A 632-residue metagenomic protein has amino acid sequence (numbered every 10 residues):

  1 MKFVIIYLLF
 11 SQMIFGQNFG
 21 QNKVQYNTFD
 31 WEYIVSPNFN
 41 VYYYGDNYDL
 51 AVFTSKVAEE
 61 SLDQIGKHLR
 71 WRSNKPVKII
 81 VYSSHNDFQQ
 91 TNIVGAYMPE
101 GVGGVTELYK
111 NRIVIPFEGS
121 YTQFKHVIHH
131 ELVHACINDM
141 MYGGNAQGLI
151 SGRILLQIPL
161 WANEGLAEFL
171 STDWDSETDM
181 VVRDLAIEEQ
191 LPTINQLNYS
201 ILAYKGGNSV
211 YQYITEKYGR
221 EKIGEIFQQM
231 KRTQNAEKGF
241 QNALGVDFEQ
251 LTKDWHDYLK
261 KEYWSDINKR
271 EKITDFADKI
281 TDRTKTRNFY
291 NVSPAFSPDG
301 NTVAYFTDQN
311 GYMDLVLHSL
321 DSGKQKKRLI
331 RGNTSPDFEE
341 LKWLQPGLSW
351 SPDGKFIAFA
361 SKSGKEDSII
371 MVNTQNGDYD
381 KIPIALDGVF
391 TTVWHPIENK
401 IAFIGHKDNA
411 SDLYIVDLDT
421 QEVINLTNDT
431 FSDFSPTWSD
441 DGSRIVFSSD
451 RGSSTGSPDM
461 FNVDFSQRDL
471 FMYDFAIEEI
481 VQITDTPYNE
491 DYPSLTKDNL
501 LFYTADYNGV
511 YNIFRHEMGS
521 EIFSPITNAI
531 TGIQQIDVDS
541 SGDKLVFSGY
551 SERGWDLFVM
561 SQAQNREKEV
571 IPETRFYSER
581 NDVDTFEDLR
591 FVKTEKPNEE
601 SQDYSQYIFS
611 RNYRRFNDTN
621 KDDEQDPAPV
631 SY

Functional and structural regions predicted by a protein language model:
F3-M13: Sec-dependent N-terminal signal peptides
G16-P159, S176-T178, N195, A236-G239: Juxtacatalytic substrate-recognition/specificity segment
N22-Q25, W31-Y33, Q228, R232-E339 (+4 more regions): Beta/coil-rich, acidic/histidine-enriched accessory regions frequently appended to metallopeptidases
I65, I158-E177, D184-V246: Active-site-proximal alpha-helical
M180, R287-F289, F306-V316, N333-W343 (+11 more regions): A flexible loop/linker signature enriched in serine peptidases of the S9 family
D275-T281, G323-K327, G377-K381, Q421-V423 (+3 more regions): Predominantly a core beta-strand signature of beta-propeller blades across repeat-based propeller domains
P294-T302, L348-F356, T392-K400, P436-R444 (+2 more regions): Blade-terminus and WD-like Trp-Asp/Gly-His loop motifs, strongest in beta-propeller folds
K568-Y632: Outer-membrane beta-barrel initiation region
